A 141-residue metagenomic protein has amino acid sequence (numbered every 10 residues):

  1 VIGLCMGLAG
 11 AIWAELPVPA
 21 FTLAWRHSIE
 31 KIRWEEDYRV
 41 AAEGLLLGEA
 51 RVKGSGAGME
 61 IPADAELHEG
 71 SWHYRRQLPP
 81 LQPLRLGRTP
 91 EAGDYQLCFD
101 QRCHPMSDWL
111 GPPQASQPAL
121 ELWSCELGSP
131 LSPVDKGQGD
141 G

Functional and structural regions predicted by a protein language model:
I2-L8, L23: A short beta-strand micro-motif
G3, G54, P133-G137: Compositionally biased, low-complexity repeat tracts
L8-G10, Q101: Residue-level detection of beta-strand-connecting loop/turn positions
A11-P62: N-terminal secretory signal peptides
E60-G141: Mature, soluble, non-transmembrane domains
